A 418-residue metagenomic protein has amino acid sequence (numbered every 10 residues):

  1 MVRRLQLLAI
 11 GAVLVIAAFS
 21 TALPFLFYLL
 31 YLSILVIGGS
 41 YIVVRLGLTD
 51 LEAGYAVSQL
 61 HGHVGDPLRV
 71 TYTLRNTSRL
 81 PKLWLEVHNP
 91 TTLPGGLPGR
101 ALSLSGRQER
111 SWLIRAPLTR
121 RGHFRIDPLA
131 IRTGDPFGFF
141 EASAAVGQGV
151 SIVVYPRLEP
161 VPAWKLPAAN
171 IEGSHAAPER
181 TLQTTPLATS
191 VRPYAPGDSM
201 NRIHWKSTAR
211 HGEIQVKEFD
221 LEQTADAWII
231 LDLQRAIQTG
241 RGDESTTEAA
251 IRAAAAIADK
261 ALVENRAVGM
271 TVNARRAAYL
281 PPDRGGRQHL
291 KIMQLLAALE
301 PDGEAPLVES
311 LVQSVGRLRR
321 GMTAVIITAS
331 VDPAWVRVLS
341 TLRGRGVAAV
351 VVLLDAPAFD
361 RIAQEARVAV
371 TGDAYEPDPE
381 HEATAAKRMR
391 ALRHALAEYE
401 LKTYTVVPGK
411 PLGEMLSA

Functional and structural regions predicted by a protein language model:
M1-G47, D302-A418: Von Willebrand factor type A / integrin I
F27, L35-D283, T323-I327, T341 (+1 more regions): An amphipathic, basic-hydrophobic helix/alpha-beta surface used to engage anionic, phosphate-rich ligands or surfaces
M270-R275, Q288-Q294, A369-G372: Short acidic (Asp/Glu) and glycine-rich catalytic loops that position anionic groups and cofactors
A278-E309: Short, charged loop segments at secondary-structure junctions
